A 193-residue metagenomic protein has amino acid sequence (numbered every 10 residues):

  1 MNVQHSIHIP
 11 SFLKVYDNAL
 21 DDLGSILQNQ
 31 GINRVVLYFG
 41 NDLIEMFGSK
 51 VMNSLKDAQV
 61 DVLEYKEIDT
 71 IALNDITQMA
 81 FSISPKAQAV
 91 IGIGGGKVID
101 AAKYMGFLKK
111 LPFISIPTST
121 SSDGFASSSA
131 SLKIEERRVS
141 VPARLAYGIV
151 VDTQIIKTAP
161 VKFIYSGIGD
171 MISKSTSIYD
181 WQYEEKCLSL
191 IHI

Functional and structural regions predicted by a protein language model:
M1-A89, S166-G169, S173: ATP/NTP phosphate-donor binding region
V3-H5, M105, V139-V141: Short secondary-structure boundary/capping segments
L43-I44, I68-I71, K97, T120 (+1 more regions): Glycine-/small-residue-rich active-site loops that bind phosphorylated ligands and cofactors
F47-S49, A101-K103, F125-A126, P160-V161: Short glycine-/acidic-enriched loop or helix-start segments at secondary-structure transitions that form or flank
I83-T120: A short, small-residue-rich loop immediately preceding and capping a beta-strand
L108-L190: A glycine/threonine-rich phosphate-anchoring loop and its flanking beta-alpha core in nucleotide/phosphate-binding
